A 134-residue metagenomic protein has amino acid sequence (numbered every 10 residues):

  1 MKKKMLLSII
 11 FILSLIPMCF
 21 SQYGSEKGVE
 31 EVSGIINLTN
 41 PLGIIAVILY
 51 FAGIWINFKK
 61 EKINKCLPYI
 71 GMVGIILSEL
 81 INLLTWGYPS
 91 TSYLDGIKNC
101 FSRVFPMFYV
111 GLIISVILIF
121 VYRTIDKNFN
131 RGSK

Functional and structural regions predicted by a protein language model:
K2-G34, T39-V47: N-terminal signal-anchor transmembrane alpha-helix
K3-L7, V32-L42, N57-P68, K98-V104: Membrane-interface helix-boundary signature
K4-S14, L94-N128: Alpha-helical membrane-associated segments of multi-pass integral membrane proteins
I9-F20, G74-N82, I114: Alpha-helical transmembrane segments of multi-pass integral membrane proteins
G24-P41, L80-Y109: Interfacial non-cytosolic loop connecting adjacent transmembrane helices
N40-I54, L112-I114: Hydrophobic alpha-helical transmembrane segments
G53-L83: Loop-to-transmembrane helix junctions at the membrane interface
I63, R123-K134: Membrane-interface capping segments at transmembrane-helix boundaries
